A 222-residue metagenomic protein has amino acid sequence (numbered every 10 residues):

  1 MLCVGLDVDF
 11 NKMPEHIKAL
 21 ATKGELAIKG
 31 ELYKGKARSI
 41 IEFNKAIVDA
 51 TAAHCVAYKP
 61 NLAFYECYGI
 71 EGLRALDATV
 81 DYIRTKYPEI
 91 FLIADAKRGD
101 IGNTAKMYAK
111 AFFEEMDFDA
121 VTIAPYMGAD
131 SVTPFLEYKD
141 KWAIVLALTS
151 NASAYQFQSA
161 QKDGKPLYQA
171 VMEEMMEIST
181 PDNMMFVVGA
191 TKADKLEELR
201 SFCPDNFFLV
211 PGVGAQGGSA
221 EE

Functional and structural regions predicted by a protein language model:
M1-P88: Conserved N-terminal beta1-alpha1 strand-loop-helix module at the mouth
V4, Y58, D95, V121 (+1 more regions): Conserved, mostly hydrophobic/aromatic
G5-N11, A63-Y65, K97-I101, Y126 (+3 more regions): Active-site beta-loop-alpha junctions enriched in small/polar residues
E31, L92, A96, D100-V187 (+1 more regions): Conserved anion-binding
A37-A50, N103-F112, S131, A220: Short, acidic/polar
I41, A190-E222: A C-terminal functional module that forms or caps the active site or interfaces directly with catalytic machinery
N44-V48, L76-D81, A109, V132 (+2 more regions): Generic structural signal for well-ordered alpha-helices, preferentially at hydrophobic/aromatic core positions
D77-Y87, L136-E137, M176-S179, E197-C203: Surface-exposed amphipathic alpha-helices with a cationic face
